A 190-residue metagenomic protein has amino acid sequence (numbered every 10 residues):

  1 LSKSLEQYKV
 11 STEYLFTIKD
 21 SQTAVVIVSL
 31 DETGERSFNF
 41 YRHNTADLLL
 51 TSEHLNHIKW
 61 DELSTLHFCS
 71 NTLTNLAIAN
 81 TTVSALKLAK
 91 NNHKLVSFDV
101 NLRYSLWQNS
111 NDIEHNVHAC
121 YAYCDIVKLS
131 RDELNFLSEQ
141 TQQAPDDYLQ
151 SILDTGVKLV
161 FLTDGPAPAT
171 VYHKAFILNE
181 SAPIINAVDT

Functional and structural regions predicted by a protein language model:
L1-F68: Conserved N-terminal subdomain of the carbohydrate kinase-like
L55-N56, V117, A187: Acidic, amphipathic alpha-helical patches
I58-K59, A119-C120, L153: Structural alpha-helical scaffold elements that stabilize or flank donor/cofactor-binding regions in carbohydrate
S70-Q150, P166-A169: Conserved beta-alpha-beta core of the PfkB/ribokinase-like small-molecule kinase fold
K87, Q142-T190: Conserved phosphate-binding/catalytic region of the ribokinase-like
